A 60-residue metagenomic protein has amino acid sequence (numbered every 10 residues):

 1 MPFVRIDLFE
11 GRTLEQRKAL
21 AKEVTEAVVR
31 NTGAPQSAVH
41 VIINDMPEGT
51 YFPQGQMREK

Functional and structural regions predicted by a protein language model:
P2-K60: A domain-level signal for the structural core that forms small-molecule/cofactor-binding pockets and catalytic centers
